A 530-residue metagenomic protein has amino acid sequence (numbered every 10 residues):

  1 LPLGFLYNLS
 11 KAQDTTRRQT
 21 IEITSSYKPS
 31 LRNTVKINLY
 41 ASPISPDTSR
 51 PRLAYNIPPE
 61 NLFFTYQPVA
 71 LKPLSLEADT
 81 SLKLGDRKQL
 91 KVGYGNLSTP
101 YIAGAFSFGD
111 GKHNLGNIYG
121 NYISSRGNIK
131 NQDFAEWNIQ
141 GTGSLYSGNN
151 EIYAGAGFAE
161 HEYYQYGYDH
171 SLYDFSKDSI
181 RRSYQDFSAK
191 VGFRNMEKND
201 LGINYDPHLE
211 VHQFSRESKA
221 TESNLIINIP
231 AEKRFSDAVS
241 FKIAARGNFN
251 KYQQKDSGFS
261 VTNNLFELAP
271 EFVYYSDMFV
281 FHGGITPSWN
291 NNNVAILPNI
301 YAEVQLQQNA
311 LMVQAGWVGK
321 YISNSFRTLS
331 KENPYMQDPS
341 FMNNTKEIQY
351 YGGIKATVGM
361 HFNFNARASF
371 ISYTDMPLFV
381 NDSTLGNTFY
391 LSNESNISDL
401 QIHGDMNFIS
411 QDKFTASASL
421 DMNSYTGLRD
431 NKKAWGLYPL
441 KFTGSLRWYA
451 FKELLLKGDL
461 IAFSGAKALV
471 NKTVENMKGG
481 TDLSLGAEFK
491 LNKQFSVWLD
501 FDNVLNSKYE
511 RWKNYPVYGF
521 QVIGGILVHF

Functional and structural regions predicted by a protein language model:
L1-T15, V239, L446, F520 (+1 more regions): Bacterial Sec-dependent N-terminal signal peptides
A12-T80: N-terminal periplasmic/intermembrane-space "pro-region" immediately following the signal or transit peptide
L71-L74, S81-L90, Y94-I139, N150: Outer-membrane beta-barrel translocator/receptor signature
G85, L90-G93, M278-V280, G284-L297 (+1 more regions): Exposed, low-structure sequence patches enriched in small/polar residues
G104, I139-G141, A189-F193, L225-I229 (+7 more regions): Membrane-embedded beta-strands of outer-membrane beta-barrel proteins, especially the hydrophobic/small aromatic
S107-S125, A238-N250, K255-S288, Q411-S419: Surface-exposed extracellular loop regions of Gram-negative outer-membrane beta-barrel proteins
S125-Q132, N138-Q140, Y153-G202, E210-N224: Flexible loop and strand-edge segments within Gram-negative outer membrane beta-barrel domains
S179-N195, D206-D277: Outer-membrane beta-barrel transmembrane domain signature of Gram-negative proteins, especially the mid-to-C-terminal
